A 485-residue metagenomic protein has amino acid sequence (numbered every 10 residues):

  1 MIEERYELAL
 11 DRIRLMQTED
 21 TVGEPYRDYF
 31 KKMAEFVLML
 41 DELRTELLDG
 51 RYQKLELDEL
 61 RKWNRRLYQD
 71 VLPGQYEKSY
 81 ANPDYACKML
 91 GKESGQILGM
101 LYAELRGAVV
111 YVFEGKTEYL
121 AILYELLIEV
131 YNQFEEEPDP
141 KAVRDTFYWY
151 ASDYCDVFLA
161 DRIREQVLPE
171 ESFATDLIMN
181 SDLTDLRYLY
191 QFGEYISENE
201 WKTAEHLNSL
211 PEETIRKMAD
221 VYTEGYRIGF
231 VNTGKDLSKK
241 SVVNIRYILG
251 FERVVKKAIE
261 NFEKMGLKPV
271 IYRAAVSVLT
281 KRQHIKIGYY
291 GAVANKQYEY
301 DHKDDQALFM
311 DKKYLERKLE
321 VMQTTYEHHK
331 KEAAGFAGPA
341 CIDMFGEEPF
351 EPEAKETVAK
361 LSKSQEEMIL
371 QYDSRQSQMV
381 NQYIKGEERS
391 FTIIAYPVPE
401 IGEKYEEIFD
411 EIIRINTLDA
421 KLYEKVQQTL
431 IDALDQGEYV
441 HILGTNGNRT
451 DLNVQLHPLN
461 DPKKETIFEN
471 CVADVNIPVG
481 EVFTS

Functional and structural regions predicted by a protein language model:
M1-T484: Active-site bordering "gate/hinge" segments that shape substrate access to catalytic or cofactor-binding pockets
